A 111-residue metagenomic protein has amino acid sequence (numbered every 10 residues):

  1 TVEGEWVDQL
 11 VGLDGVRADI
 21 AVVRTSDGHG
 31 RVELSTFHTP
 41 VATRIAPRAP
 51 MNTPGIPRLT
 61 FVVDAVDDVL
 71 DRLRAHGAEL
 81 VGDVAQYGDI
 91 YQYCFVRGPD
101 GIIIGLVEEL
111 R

Functional and structural regions predicted by a protein language model:
T1-H29, A75, C94: Core segments of cupin and vicinal oxygen chelate
S26-R31, T36-I103: Vicinal oxygen chelate
L106-R111: Short beta->alpha transition motifs characteristic of CBS
